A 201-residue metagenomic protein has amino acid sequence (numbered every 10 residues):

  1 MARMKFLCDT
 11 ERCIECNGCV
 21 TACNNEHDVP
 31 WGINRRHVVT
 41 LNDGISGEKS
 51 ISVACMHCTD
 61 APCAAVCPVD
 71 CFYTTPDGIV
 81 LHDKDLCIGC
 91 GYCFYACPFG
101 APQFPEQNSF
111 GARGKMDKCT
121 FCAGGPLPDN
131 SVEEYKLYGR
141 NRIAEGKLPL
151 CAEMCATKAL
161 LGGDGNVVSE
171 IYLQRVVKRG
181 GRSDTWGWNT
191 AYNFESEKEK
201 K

Functional and structural regions predicted by a protein language model:
M1-K201: Non-ligating segments of multi-cofactor redox enzymes
